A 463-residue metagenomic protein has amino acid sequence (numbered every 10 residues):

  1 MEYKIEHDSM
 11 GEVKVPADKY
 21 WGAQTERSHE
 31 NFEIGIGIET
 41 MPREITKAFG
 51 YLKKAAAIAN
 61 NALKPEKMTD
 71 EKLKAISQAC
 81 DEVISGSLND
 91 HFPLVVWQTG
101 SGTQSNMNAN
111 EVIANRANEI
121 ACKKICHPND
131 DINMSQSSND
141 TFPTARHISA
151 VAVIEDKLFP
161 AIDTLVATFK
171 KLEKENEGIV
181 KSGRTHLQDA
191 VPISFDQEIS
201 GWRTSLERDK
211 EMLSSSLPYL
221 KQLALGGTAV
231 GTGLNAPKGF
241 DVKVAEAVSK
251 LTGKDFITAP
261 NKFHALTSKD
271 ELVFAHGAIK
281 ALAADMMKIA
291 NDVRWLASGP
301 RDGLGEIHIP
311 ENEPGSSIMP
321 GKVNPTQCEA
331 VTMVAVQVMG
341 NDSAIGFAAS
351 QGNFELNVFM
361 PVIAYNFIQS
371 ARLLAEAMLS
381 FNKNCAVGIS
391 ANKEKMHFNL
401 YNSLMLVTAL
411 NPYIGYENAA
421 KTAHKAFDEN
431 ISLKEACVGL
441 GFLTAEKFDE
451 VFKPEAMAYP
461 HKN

Functional and structural regions predicted by a protein language model:
M1-N463: Conserved, well-structured ligand/cofactor-binding cores
